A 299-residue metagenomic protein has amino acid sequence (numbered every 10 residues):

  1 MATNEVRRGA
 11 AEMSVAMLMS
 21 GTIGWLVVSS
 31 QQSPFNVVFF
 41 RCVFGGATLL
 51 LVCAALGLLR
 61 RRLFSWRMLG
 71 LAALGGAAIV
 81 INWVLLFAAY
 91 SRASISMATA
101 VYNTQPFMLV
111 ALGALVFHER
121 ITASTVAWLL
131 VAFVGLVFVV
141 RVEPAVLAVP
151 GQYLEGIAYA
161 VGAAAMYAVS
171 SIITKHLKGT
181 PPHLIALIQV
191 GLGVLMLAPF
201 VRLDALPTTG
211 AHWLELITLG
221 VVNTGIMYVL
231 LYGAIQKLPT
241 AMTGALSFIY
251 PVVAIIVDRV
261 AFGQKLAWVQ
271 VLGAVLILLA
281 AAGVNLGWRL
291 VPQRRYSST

Functional and structural regions predicted by a protein language model:
M1-F39, G45, L85, L147-H176 (+1 more regions): Glycine-/small-residue-enriched transmembrane alpha-helix faces in small-molecule transporters and effluxers
R8-L18, R60-L85, L154-A163, P207-I226 (+1 more regions): Loop-to-transmembrane-helix transition segments
A10-A11, A98-T104, I173-G193, T224-V260: Helix-helix packing/entry segments at the starts of transmembrane helices
S30, V37, R41, A89 (+7 more regions): Hydrophobic/aromatic residues within transmembrane alpha-helices of multi-pass small-molecule transporters
Q32-I81, M108-L109, A165-S170, A186-D204 (+2 more regions): Transmembrane alpha-helices of multi-pass small-molecule transport proteins
N36, C42-A47, F87-R120, T240-R259: Specific alpha-helical transmembrane segments that line the substrate/conduction pathway and gating interfaces
L49, C53, A73, L112 (+6 more regions): Hydrophobic transmembrane alpha-helices of multi-pass small-molecule transport proteins
W66-M68, Y102, H118-F138, P150-G156 (+2 more regions): Loop-to-transmembrane alpha-helix entry segments
